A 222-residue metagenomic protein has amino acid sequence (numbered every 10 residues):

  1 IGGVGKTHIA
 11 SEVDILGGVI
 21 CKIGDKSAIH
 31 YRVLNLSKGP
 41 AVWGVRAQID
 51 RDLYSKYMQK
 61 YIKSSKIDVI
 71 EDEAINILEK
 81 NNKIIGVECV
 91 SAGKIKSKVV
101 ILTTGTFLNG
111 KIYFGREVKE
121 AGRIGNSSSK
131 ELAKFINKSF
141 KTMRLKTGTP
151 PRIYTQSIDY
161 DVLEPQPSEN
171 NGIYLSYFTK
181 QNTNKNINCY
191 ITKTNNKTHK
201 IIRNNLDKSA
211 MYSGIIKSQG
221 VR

Functional and structural regions predicted by a protein language model:
I1-N76, S91, T103-R123, S127 (+3 more regions): Conserved N-terminal/central alpha/beta ligand/cofactor-binding core
I67, I84, S97-K98: Local beta-strand N-terminus motif with an aromatic residue
E88-V99: Core beta-strand elements of the Rossmann-like FAD/NAD(P) dinucleotide-binding domain in flavoenzyme oxidoreductases
N204, K208-R222: Acidic, two-metal ion nucleic-acid-processing modules in DNA metabolism proteins
